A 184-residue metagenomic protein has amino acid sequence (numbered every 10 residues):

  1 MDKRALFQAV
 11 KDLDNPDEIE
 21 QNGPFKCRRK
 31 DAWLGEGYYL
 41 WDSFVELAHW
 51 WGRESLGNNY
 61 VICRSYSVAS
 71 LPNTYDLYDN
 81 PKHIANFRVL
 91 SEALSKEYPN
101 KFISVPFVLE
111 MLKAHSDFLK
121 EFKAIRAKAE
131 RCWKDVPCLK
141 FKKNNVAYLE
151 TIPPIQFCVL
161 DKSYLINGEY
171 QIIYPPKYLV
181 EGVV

Functional and structural regions predicted by a protein language model:
M1-W33, R53: ADP-ribose/NAD+-binding catalytic cleft of ART/PARP-like enzymes
D2-R4, G35-Y38, N59-Y60: Short, surface-exposed beta-edge/turn micro-motifs
A5-D14, L40-V45, Y66-L71: Short, flexible loop/turn elements at secondary-structure junctions
Q8-A9, E20, I62-V184: Active-site and NAD+-binding cores of ADP-ribose-processing enzymes
D17-E20, W41-E46, V136: A short linear-motif detector with a strong N-terminal bias
D17-F25, H49-L71: Short, charge- and proline-biased low-complexity linear segments that act as flexible interaction/docking motifs
R28-S55: Extended catalytic/binding region for NAD+/ADP-ribose chemistry, centered on the ART fold
